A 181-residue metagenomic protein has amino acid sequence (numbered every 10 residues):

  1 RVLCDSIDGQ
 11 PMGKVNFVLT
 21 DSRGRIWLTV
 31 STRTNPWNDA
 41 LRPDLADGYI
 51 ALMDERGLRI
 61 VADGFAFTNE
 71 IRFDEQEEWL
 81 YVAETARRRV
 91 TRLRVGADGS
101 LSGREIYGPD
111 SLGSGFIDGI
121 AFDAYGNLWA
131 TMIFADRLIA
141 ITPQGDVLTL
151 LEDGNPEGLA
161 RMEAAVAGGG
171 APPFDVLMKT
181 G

Functional and structural regions predicted by a protein language model:
R1, G48-A51, R89-T91, R137-I139: A short loop-to-beta-strand structural motif that recurs across blades of beta-propeller domains
V2-D8, G57-D63, G103-D110, L148-L151 (+1 more regions): A short beta-strand motif characteristic of beta-propeller blades
D8-T34, D44-I50, V61-W79, D110-L128 (+1 more regions): Beta-rich, blade/repeat-based domains predominating in secreted/periplasmic proteins but also intracellular
R33-D47, T85-R88, I133-F134: Short, solvent-exposed loop/turn segments at conserved positions within beta-propeller repeat blades
D39, D54, R94, I141-T142: Structural recognition of the beta-propeller blade-terminating site
R59, N69, E78, R88 (+2 more regions): Glycine-centered loop/turn positions within well-structured domains that cap or flank conserved ligand/cofactor-binding
R72-R89, L93: Glycine- and Gly-Pro-enriched alpha-helical subdomains that act as flexible, kink-prone "lid/hinge" or packing modules
L93-S100, P143-L148: Short loop/turn segments immediately following beta-strands, especially the blade-tip and inter-blade linker loops
